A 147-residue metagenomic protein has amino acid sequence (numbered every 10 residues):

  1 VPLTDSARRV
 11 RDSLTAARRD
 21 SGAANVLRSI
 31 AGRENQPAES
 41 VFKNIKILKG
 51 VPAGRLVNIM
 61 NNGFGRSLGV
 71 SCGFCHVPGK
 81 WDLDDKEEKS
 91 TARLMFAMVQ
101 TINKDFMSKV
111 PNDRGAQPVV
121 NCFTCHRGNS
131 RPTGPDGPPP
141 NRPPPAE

Functional and structural regions predicted by a protein language model:
V1-E147: Sequence context surrounding c-type heme c attachment/ligation sites in exported
